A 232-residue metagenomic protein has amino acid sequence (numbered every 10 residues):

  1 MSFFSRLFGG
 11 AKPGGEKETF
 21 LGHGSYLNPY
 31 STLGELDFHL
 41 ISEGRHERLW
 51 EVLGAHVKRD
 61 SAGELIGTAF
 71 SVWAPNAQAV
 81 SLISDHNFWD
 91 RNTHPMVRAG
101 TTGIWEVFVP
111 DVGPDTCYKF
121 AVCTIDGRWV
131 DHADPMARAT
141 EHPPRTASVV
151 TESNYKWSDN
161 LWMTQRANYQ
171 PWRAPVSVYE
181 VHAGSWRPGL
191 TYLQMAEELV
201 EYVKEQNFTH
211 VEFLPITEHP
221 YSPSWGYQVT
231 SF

Functional and structural regions predicted by a protein language model:
S2-A69, V97-E180, R187-L190: The feature marks proteins involved in alpha-glucan
W73-V80: Short proline/glycine-enriched turn/loop motifs at strand-loop junctions of beta-rich domains
V80-L82, Y118: Short beta-strand elements bearing conserved aromatic residues within extracellular beta-rich modules
I83, H182-G184, L214: Conserved residues at the C-terminal ends of beta-strands
D85-D90, I125: Change "in extracellular beta-sheet-rich domains … of secreted and cell-surface proteins" to "in beta-sheet-rich domains
N87, P135-E141, S222-F232: Aromatic- and acidic-residue-enriched segments that line the glycan-binding/catalytic groove of carbohydrate-active
L190, E201-F232: Aromatic-lined carbohydrate-binding/catalytic grooves of carbohydrate-active enzymes
